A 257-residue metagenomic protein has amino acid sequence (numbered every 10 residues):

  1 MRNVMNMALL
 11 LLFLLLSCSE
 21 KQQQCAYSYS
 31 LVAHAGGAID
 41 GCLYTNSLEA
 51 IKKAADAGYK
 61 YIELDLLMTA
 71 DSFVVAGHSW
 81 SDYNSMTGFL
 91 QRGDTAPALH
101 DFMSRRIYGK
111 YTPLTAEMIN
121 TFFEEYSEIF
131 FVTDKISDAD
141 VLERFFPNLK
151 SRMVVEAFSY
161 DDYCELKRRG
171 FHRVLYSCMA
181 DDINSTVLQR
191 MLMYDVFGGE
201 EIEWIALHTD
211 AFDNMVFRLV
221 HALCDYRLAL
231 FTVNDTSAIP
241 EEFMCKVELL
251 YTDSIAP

Functional and structural regions predicted by a protein language model:
R2-L10: Sec-dependent signal peptide recognition, specifically the positively charged N-region followed immediately by
N3-V4, L15, Y29: Generic signature of intrinsically disordered, low-complexity, basic-rich segments and short cationic peptides
L9-L12, D71: A ubiquitous, low-specificity "background" feature that marks scattered single residues across proteins without
L11-S19: Hydrophobic h-region of N-terminal signal peptides that target proteins for export in Gram-negative bacteria
C18-P257: Phosphate-group recognition and catalysis centered on beta-loop-alpha active-site segments
